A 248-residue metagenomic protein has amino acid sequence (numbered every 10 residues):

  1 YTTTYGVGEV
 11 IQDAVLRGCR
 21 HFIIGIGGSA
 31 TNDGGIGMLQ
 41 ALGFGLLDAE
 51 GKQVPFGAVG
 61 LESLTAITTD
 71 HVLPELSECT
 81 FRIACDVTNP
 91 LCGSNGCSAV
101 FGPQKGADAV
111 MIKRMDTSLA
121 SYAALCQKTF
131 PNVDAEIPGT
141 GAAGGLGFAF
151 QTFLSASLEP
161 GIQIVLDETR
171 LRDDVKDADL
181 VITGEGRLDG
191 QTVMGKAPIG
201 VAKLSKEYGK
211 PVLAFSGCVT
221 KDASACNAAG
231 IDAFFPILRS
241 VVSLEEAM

Functional and structural regions predicted by a protein language model:
Y1-I26, A30-M248: N-terminal loops that bind phosphate or other acidic moieties and the adjacent beta-alpha structural core
